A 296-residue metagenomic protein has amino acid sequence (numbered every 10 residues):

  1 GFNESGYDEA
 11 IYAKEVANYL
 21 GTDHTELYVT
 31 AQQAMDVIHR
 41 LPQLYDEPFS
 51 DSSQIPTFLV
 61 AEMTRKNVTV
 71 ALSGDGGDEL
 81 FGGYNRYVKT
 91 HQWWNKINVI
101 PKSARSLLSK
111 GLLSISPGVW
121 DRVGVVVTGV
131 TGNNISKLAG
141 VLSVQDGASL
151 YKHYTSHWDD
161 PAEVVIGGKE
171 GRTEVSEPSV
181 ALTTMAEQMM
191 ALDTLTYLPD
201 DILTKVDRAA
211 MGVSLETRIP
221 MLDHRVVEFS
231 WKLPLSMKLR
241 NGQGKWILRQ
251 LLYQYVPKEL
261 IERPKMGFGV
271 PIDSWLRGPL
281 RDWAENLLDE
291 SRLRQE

Functional and structural regions predicted by a protein language model:
G1-N3: Phosphate-binding active sites in nucleotide-utilizing proteins
G6-L44, V165-G167, G171-R172: A conserved beta-strand->alpha-helix junction
T22, S53, K66, V70-L72 (+2 more regions): Adenosyl-5′-phosphate
T25, D46-S50, N95-V99, S236-R240: Short, polar/flexible loop-turn hinges at active-site or ligand-entry regions and domain interfaces
H39-Q43, R65, V88-K89, W275-R277: Short low-complexity, flexible loop/linker segments enriched in glycine and/or proline with clustered acidic
L59-G118, Y197, I202-V226: Active-site adenylate/phosphate-handling loop in enzymes that bind or generate adenylated species
